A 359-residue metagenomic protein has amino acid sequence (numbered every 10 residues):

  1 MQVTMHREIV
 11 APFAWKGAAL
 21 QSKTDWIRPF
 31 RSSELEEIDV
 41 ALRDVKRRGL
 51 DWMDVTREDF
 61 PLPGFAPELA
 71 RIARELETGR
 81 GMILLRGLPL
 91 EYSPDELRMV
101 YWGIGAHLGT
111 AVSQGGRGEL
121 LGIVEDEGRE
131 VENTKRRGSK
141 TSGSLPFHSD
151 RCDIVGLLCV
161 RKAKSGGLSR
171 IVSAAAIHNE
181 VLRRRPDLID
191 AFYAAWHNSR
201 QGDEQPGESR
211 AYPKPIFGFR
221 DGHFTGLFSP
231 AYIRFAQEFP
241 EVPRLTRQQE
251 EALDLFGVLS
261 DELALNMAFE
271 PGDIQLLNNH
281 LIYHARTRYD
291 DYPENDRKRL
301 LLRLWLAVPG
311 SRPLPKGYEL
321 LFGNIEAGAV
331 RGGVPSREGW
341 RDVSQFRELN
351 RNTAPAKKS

Functional and structural regions predicted by a protein language model:
M1-R71, T78, I83, G87-E91 (+4 more regions): Active-site environment of non-heme Fe oxygenases that use a 2-His-1-carboxylate facial triad
R98: Classical protein tyrosine phosphatase
Y101-V112: A short alpha->loop->secondary-structure connector
